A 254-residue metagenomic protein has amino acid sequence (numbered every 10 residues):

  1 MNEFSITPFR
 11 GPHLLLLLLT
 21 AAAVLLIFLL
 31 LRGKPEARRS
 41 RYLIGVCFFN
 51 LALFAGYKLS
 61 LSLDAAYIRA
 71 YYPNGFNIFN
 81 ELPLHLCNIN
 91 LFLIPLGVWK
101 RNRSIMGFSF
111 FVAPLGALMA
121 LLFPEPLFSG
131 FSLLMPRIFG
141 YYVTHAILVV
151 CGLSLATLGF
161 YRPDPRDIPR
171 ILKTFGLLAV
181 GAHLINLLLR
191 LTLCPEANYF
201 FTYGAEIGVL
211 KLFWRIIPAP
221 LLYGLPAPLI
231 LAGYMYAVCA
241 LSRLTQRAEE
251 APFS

Functional and structural regions predicted by a protein language model:
F4-L19, I171, L177, T192-M235: Membrane-interface transmembrane-helix boundary segments in multi-pass integral membrane proteins
L14-G33, C47-L59, A179-H183, P228-A240: Hydrophobic core of alpha-helical transmembrane segments in multi-pass integral membrane proteins
A23-L30, L93-I94, I147-R166: Alpha-helical transmembrane segments in multipass membrane proteins, preferentially the mid-helix core
L31-I44, W99-G107, L158-P169: Membrane-interface helix-boundary motifs at transmembrane edges
N50-L59, A113-E125, F175-L187: Aromatic-anchored segments of alpha-helical transmembrane domains
K58-A70, L122-S132: Juxtamembrane "helix-exit" motif on the non-cytosolic side of transmembrane helices
R69-P83, G130-V143: Non-cytosolic membrane-interface motifs at loop->transmembrane helix junctions
V98-A156: Membrane-proximal helix-loop-helix units in multi-pass membrane proteins
